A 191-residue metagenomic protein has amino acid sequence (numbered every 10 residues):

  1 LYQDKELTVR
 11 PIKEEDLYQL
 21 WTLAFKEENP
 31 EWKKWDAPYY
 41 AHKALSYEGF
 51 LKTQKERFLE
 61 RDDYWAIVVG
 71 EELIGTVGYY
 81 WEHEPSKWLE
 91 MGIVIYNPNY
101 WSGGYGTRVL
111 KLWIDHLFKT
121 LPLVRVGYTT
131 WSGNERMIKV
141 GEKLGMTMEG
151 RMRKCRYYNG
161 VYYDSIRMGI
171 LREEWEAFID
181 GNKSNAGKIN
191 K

Functional and structural regions predicted by a protein language model:
L1-Q19, L23-E27, Y64, V68-K191: Acyl-donor (CoA/ACP) binding surface of acyl/acetyltransferases
N29-T53: Conserved GNAT-fold acetyl-CoA-binding loop/helix
T53-E56, H116: A generic secondary-structure signal
K55-R61, M146: Short loop/turn motifs at secondary-structure junctions and domain boundaries
